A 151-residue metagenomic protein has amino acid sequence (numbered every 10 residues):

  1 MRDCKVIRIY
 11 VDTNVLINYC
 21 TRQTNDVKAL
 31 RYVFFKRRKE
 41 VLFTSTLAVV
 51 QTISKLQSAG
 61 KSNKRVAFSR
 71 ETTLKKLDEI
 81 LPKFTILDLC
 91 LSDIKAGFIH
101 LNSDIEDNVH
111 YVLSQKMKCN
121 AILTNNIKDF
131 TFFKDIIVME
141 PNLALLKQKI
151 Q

Functional and structural regions predicted by a protein language model:
M1-R8, Q115-Q151: Acidic, PIN/NYN-like endoribonuclease modules and their adjacent C-terminal/linker elements
M1-T44, A59-R65, Q148-Q151: Short, well-structured N-terminal submotif of metal-dependent ribonuclease cores
V15, A48, D93, H110 (+1 more regions): Alpha-helix capping/helix-boundary segments
N18-C20, K55, F133: Residues that scaffold the ATP/ADP-binding catalytic core of kinase and kinase-like folds
S58-D88: Helix-adjacent hinge/juxtasegments
P82-N125: Active-site neighborhoods of divalent-metal-dependent phosphate/nucleic-acid chemistry enzymes
